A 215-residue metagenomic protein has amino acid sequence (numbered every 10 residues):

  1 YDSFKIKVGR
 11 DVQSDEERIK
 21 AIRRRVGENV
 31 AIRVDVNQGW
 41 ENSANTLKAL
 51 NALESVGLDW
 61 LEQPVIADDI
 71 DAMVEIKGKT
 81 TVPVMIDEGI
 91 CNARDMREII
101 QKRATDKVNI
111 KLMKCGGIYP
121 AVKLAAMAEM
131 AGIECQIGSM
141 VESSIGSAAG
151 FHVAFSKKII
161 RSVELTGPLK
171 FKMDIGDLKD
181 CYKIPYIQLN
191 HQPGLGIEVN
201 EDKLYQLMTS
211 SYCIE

Functional and structural regions predicted by a protein language model:
Y1-T80: Metal-dependent enolase-superfamily TIM-barrel catalytic cores that perform enediolate-based chemistry
I6-V8, V34-Q38, E62-V65, I86-E88 (+4 more regions): A cross-domain feature marking catalytic cores of carbohydrate-active enzymes and several ubiquitous metabolic/repair
D11, I118-Y119, M140, G196-E198: Gly/Ser/Thr-rich beta-alpha loop segments that engage phosphate groups in nucleotides
R18, E142, E164, V199 (+1 more regions): Short amphipathic alpha-helical leader/targeting segments
N51, G57, D68-M85, I90-Y186: Shared catalytic-loop signature of beta/alpha-barrel
L169-K170, D174-E215: C-terminal extensions of enzymes
